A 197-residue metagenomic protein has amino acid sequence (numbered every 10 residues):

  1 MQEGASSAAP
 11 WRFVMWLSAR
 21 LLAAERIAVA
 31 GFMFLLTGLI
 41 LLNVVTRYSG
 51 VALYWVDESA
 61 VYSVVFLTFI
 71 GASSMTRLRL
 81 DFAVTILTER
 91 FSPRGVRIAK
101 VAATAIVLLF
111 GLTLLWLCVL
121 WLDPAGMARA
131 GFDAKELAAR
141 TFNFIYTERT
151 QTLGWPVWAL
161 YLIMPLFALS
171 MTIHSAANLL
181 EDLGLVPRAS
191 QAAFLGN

Functional and structural regions predicted by a protein language model:
M1-N197: Alpha-helical transmembrane segments and membrane-interface helix-loop junctions in multi-pass membrane proteins
